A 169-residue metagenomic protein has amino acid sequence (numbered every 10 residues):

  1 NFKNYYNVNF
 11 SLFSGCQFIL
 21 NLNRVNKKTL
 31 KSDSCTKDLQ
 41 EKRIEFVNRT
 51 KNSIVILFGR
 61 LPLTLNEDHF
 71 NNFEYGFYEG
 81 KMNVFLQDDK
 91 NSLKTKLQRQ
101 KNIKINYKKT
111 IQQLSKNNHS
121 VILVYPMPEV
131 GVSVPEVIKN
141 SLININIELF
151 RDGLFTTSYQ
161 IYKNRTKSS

Functional and structural regions predicted by a protein language model:
N1-S169: Extracellular glycan-modifying ectodomains
